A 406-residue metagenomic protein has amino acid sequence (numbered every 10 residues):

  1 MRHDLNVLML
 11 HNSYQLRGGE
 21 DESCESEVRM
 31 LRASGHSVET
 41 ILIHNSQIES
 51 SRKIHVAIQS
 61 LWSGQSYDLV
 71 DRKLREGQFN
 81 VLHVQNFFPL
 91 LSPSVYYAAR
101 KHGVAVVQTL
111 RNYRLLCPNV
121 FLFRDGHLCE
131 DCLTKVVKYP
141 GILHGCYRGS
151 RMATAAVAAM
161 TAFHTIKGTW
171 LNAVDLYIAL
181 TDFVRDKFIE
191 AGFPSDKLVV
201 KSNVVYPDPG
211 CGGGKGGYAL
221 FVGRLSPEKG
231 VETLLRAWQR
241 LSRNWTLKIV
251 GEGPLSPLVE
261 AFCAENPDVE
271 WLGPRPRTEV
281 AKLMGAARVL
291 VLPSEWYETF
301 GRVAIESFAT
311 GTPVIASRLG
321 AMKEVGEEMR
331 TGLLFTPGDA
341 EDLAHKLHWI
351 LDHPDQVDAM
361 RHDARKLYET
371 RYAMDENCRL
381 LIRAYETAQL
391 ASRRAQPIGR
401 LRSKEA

Functional and structural regions predicted by a protein language model:
D21-E22, G217, F221-R240, P254-L258 (+2 more regions): A conserved mid-protein helix/loop that constitutes part of the nucleotide-sugar donor-binding site
L74, P274-R275, K282-A287: Short alpha-helical donor nucleotide-sugar binding micro-motif in glycosyltransferases
L115, E130, T134-G210, E270: Donor nucleotide-sugar binding/catalytic pocket of nucleotide-sugar-dependent glycosyltransferases
P257-T278: Nucleotide-activated donor-binding/catalytic signature segment of Leloir-type glycosyltransferases, i.e., the conserved
G285-T299, T312: Acidic donor-binding loop of glycosyltransferase active sites
I305, L319-M329, L333-L334: Short acidic/histidine- and often glycine-rich active-site loop of Leloir-type glycosyltransferases that engages
E328-M329, L333-A340, W349-P354: Conserved acidic donor-binding segment of nucleotide-sugar-dependent glycosyltransferases
D342, W349, Q356-R371, N377-R383: A short, well-ordered alpha-helix in the C-terminal region of glycosyltransferases
